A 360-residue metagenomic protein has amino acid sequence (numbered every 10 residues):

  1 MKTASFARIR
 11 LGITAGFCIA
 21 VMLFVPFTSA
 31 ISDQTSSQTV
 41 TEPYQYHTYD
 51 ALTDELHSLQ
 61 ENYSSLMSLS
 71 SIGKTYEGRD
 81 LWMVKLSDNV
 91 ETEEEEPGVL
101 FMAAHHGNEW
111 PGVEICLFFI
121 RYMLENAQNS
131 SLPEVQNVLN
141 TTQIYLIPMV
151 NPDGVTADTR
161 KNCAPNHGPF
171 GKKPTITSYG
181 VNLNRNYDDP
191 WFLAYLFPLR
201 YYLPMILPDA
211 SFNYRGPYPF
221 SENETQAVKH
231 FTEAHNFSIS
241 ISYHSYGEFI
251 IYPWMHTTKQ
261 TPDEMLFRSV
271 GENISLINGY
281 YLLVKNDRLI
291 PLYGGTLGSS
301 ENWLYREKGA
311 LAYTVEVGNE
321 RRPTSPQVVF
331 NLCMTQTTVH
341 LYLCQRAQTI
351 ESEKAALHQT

Functional and structural regions predicted by a protein language model:
M1-Q34: Secretory targeting signatures
I31-D80: Short glycine- and acidic-rich boundary segments immediately preceding or forming the N-terminal edge of structured
T41-Q45, F197-T360: C-terminal accessory segments enriched in acidic
Y49, T53-L56, Q60, C116-I120 (+6 more regions): Extracytoplasmic/secreted envelope proteins and their assembly/folding machinery, especially bacterial periplasmic
L66-G73, N129-Q136, L283-R288: Surface-exposed patches in mature extracellular/periplasmic domains of secreted proteins
R79, V90-G98: Proline/glycine-enriched tight loop/beta-turn segments at coil->beta junctions that connect or precede beta-strands
E95-M102, W110-Q260, T314: Active-site/substrate-binding loop(s) of hydrolase catalytic cores
H106: Conserved phosphate/anionic-ligand binding catalytic regions in large, soluble enzymes, centered on
